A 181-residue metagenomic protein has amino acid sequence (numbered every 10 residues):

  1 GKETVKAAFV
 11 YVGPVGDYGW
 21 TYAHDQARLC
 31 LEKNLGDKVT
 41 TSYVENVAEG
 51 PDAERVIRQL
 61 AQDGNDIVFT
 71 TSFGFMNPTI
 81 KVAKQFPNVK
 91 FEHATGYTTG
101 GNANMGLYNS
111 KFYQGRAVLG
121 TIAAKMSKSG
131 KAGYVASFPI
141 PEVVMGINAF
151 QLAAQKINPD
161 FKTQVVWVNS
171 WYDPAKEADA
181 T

Functional and structural regions predicted by a protein language model:
G1-V5: Short, low-complexity disordered leader/linker segments with a strong preference for bacterial N-terminal type II
K6-A27, L31-L35, Y43-A53, F73 (+1 more regions): Extracytoplasmic "Venus flytrap"
G13-Y18, N65, N104-S110, G133-P141 (+2 more regions): Second-shell loop/turn segments in exported
R28, R116-V165: An alpha-beta-alpha
V39-Q59, N169-T181: Structural motif
G64-F73, E92-A94: Periplasmic-binding protein-like
T71-Q85, E177-T181: Hydrophobic alpha-helical
K84-N109: Flexible loop/hinge segments that line or gate small-molecule binding clefts
